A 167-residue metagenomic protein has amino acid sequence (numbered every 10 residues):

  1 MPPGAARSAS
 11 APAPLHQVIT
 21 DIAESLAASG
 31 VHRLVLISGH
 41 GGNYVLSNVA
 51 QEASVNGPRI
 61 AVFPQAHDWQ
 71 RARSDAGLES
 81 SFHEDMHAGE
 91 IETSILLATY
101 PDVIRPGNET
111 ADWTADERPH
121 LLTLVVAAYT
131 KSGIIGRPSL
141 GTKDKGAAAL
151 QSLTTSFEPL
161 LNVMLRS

Functional and structural regions predicted by a protein language model:
M1-S167: Extended, histidine- and acidic-residue-enriched regions that form the cofactor-binding/catalytic faces
